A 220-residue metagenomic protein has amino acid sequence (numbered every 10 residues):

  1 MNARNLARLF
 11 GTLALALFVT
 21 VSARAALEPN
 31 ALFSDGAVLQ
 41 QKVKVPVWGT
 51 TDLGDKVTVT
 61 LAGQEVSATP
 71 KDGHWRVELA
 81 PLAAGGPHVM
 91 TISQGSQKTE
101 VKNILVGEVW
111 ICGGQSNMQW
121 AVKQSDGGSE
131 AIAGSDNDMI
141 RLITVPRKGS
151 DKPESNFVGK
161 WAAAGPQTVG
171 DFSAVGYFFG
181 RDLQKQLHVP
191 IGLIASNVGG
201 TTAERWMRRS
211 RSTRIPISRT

Functional and structural regions predicted by a protein language model:
M1-G11: Bacterial N-terminal signal peptides that target proteins for export
R4, V19-S22, T58: N-terminal non-cleavable signal-anchor helices
F10-T20: Bacterial N-terminal signal peptides
R24-T220: Cell-envelope and extracellular/periplasmic
